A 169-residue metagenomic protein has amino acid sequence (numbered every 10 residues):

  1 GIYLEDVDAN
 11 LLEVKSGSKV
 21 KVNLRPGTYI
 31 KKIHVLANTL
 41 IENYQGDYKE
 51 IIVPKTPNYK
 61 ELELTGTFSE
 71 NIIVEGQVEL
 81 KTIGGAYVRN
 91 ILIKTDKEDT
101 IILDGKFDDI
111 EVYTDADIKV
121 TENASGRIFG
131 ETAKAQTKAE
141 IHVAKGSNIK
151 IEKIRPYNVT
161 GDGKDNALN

Functional and structural regions predicted by a protein language model:
G1-K15, K19-I93, K97-I110, A116-A133 (+1 more regions): Short, T/G/N/S-enriched strand-turn elements that build extracellular solenoid repeat scaffolds
